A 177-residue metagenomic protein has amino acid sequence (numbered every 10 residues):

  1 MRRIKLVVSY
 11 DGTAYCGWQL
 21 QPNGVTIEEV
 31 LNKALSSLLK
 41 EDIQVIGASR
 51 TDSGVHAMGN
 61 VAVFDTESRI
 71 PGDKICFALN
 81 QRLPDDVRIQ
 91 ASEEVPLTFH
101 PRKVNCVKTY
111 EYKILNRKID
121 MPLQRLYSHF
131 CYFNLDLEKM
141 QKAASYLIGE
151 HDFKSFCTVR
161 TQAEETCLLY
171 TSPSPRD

Functional and structural regions predicted by a protein language model:
M1-E150, C167: Catalytic/RNA-binding core of pseudouridine synthases
K154-E164: Short catalytic/ligand-gating loop segments at beta-alpha or beta-beta junctions within enzyme catalytic domains
Y170-D177: Conserved small/polar residues in nucleotide/adenosyl-binding loops
